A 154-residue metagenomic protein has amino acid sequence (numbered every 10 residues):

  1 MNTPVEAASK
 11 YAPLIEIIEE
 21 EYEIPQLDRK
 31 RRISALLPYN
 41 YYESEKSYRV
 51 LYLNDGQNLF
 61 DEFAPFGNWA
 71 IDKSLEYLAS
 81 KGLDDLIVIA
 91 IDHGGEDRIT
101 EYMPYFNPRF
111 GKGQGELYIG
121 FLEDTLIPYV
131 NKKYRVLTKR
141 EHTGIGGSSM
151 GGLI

Functional and structural regions predicted by a protein language model:
M1-I154: Non-catalytic cap/lid and distal C-terminal segments of serine-dependent acyl enzymes
